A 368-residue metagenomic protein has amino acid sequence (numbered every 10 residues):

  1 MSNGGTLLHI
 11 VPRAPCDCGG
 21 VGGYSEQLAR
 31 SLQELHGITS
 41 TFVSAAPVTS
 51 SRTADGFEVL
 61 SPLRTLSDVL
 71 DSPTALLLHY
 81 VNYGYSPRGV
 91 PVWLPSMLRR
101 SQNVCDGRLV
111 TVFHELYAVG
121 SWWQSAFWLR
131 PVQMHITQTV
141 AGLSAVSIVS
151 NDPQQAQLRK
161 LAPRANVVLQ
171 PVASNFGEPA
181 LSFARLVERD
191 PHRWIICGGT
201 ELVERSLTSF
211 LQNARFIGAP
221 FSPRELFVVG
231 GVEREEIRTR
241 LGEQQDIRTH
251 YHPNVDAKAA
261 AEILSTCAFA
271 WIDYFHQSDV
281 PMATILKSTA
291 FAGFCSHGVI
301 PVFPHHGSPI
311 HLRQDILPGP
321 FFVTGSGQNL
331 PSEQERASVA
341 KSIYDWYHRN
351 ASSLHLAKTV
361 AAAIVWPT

Functional and structural regions predicted by a protein language model:
V11-E26, G84-V90, L202-S206, V280-I285: A short, glycine/small-residue-rich beta-strand->loop->alpha-helix junction that serves as a flexible
G20, T324-P367: A charged, aromatic-enriched C-terminal amphipathic alpha-helix characteristic of glycosyltransferases across folds
R99-R100, V104, F127-S147: Membrane-proximal helix-turn-helix segments that form the acceptor-binding/catalytic region of lipid-linked
V110, A118-T139, F176-E178: Nucleotide-sugar donor phosphate/pyrophosphate-binding loop at the beta->alpha transition of glycosyltransferases
G142-D190, I196-G198: Donor nucleotide-sugar binding/catalytic pocket of nucleotide-sugar-dependent glycosyltransferases
F176-L181, L186-L241, N254-K258: Conserved catalytic-core segment of nucleotide-activated headgroup transferases in glycan assembly
V232-R234, T249-S265, Q277: Conserved active-site histidine-acidic residue motif and adjacent donor-binding/catalytic loop of glycosyltransferases
K258, I272-A292, S296, V302-L312: Nucleotide-sugar-dependent
